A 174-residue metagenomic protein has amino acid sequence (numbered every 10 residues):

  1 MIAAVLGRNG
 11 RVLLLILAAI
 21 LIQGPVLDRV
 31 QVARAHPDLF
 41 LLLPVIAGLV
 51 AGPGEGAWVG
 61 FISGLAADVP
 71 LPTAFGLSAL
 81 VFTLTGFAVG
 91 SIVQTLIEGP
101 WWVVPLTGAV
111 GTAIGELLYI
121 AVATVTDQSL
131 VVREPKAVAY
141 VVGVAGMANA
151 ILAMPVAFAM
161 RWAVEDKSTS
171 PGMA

Functional and structural regions predicted by a protein language model:
M1-A174: Terminal, non-globular segments
